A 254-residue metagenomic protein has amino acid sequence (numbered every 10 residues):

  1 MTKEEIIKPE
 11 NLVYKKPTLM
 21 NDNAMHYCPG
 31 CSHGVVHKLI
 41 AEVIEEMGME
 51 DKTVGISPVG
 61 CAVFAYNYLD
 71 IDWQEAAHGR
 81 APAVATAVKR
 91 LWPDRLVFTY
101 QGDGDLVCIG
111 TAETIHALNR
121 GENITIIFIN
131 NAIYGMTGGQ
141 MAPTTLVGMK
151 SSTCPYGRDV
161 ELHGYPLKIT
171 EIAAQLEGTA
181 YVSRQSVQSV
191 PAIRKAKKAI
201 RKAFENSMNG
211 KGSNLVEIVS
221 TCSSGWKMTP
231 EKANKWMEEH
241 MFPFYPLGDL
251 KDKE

Functional and structural regions predicted by a protein language model:
M1-F98, N209: Thiamine diphosphate
M1-V13, P17, D22, M208-E254: Flexible, low-complexity linker and terminal segments
K15, A142-N209: Conserved thiamine diphosphate
K52-G55, R95-F98, N123-I127, E171 (+2 more regions): Structural motif
V59-C61, N131-I133, S189, I218-G225: Glycine-rich beta-alpha junction loops
V59-G135, K198-K202: Thiamine diphosphate
I71-Q74, A117, A142-L146, K232-K235: Short, hinge-like loop/turn segments at secondary-structure boundaries
T111-H116, M136-K150: Active-site-proximal loop->helix
